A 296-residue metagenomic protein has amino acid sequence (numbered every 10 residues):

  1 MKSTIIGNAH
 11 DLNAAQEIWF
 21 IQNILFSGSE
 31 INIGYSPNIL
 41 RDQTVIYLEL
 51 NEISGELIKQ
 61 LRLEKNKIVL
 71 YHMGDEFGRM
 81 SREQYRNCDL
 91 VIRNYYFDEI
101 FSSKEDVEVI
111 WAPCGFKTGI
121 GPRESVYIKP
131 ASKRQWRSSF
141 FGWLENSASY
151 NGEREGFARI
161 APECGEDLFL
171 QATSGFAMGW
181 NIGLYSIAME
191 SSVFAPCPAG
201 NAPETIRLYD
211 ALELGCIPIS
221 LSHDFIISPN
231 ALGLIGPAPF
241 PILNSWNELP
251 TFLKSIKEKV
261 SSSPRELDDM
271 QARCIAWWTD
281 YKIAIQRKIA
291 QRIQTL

Functional and structural regions predicted by a protein language model:
M1-G236, I242, W277-I293: Nucleotide-sugar donor-binding catalytic core of glycosyltransferases
W180, N244-N247, S262: Short coil/turn linker and secondary-structure boundary residues
S186, W246-L249, C274: Catalytic phosphate/metal-binding cores of nucleic-acid and nucleotide-processing enzymes, i.e., regions that mediate
G233-S255: Change "using UDP/GDP/dTDP sugars" to "using nucleotide sugars
K254-L296: A charged, aromatic-enriched C-terminal amphipathic alpha-helix characteristic of glycosyltransferases across folds
